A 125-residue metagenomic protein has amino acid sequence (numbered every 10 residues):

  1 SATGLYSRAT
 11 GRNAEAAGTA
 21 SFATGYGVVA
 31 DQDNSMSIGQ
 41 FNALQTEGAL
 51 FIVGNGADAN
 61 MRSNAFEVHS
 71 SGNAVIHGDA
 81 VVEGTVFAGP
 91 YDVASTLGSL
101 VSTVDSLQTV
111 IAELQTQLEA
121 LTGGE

Functional and structural regions predicted by a protein language model:
S1-E83: Periodic small-residue-enriched repeat registers in elongated scaffold domains
A9, N13, T109, T116-L118: Positively charged, low-complexity intrinsically disordered regions
N42, N73-S106, V110-E113: Intrinsic low-complexity, repeat-rich intrinsically disordered segments enriched in small/flexible residues
L114-E125: Short, low-complexity, Pro/Ser/Thr/Gly-rich segments in the mature regions of secreted, periplasmic
